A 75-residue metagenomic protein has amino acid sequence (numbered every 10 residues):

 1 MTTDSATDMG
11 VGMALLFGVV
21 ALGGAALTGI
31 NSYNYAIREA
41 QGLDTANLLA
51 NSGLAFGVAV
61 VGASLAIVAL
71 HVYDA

Functional and structural regions predicted by a protein language model:
M1-S5, A36, A40-L43: Short, charged N-terminal extramembrane segments
M1-V20, V72-A75: Haloarchaeal acidic low-complexity proteome signature biased toward cell-envelope/secretome components but also
A14, G53-A59: Alpha-helical transmembrane segments of integral membrane proteins, emphasizing hydrophobic/aromatic residues
G18-A26, V61-L65: Hydrophobic alpha-helical transmembrane segments of multipass integral membrane proteins
A26-A40: Membrane-helix interface motif
G42-A55: Interfacial loop-to-helix junctions that mark the boundaries of transmembrane helices in multi-pass membrane
V60-A75: Membrane-helix interfacial anchor on the cytosolic side
